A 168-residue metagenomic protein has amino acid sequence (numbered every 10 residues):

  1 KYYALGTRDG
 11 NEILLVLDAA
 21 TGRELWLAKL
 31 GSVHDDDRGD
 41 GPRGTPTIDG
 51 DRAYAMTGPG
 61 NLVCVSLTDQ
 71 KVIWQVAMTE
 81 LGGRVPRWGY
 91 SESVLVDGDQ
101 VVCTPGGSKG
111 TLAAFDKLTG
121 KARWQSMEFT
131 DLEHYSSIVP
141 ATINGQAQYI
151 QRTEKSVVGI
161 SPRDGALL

Functional and structural regions predicted by a protein language model:
K1-L168: Noncatalytic, solvent-exposed loop/strand surfaces of beta-propeller-type extracellular/periplasmic domains
